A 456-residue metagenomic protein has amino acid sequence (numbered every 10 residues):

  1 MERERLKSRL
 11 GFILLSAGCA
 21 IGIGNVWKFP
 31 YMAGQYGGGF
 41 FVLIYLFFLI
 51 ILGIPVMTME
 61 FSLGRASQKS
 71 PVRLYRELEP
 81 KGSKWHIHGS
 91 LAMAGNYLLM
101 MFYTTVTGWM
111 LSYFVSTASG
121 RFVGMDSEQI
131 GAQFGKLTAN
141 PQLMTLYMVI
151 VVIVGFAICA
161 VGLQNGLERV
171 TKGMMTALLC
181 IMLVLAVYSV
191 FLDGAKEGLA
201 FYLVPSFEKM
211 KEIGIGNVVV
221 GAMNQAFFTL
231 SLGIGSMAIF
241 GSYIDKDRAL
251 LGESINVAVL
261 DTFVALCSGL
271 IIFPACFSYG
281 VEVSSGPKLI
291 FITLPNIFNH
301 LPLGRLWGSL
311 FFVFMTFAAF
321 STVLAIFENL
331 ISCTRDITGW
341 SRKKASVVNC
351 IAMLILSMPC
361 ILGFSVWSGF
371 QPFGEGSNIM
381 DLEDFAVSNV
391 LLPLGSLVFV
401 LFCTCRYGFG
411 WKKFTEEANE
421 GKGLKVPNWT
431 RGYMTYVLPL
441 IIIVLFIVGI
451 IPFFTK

Functional and structural regions predicted by a protein language model:
M1-W27, V56-F61, R65-S90, D245-A249 (+1 more regions): Membrane-interface "cap" regions at the ends of multi-pass membrane proteins
E2-L6, L10, E168, K172-F320 (+2 more regions): Membrane-embedded translocation segments of transport machinery
R3, R73, T107-T138, Y243-D247 (+6 more regions): Helix-loop-helix connectors at the membrane interface of multi-pass transporters/channels
R3-E4, Y31-Y36, A66-L91, T104-Q164 (+5 more regions): Inter-helical loop and helix-membrane interface segments of multi-pass membrane transporters/permeases
E4, A33-M59, L143-M144, L391-G395: Extracellular loop-to-transmembrane helix junctions
R5, G11-I13, C19, T145-L146 (+5 more regions): Loop-to-transmembrane helix boundary motifs in multi-pass membrane proteins
G53-S70, W85-Q133, T316-C333, P393 (+3 more regions): Hydrophobic transmembrane alpha-helices that form the core helical bundles of multi-pass secondary transporters
H88-M93, T338-C350, D384-I442: C-terminal membrane-solvent junction of multi-pass transporters and transport-like membrane proteins
